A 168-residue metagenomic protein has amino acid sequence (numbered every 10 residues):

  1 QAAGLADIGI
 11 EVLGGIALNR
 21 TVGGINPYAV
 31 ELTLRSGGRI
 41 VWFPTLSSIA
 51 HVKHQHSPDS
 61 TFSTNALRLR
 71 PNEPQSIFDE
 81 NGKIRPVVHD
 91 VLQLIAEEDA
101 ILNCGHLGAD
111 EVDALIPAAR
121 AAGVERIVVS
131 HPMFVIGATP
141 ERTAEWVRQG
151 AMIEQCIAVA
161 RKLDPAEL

Functional and structural regions predicted by a protein language model:
A2-G4, I8, I25-G37, H56-I101 (+3 more regions): Histidine/acidic residue-rich metal-binding segments in metalloenzymes
D7-I25, I40-V52: Metal-cofactor-binding active-site regions of metalloenzymes
L13-I16, V41-F43, L102-C104, I127-S130 (+1 more regions): Hydrophobic faces of well-ordered beta-strands that scaffold small-molecule active sites in alpha/beta enzyme cores
L18-R20, T45-I49, H106-G108, M133-V135 (+1 more regions): Active-site-proximal loop/turn and secondary-structure-junction residues that shape catalytic pockets, frequently
H51, K162-L163: Glycine/Thr-rich phosphate-binding loops of Rossmann-like dinucleotide-binding domains
